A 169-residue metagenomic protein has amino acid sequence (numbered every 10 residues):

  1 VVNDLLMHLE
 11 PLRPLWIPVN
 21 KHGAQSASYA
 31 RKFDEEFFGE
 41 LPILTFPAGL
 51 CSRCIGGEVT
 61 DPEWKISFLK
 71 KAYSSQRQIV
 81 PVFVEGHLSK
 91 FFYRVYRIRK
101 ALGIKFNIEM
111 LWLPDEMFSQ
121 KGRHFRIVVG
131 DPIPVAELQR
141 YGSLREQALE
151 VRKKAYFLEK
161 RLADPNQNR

Functional and structural regions predicted by a protein language model:
V1-A24: Catalytic core of membrane glycerolipid acyltransferases/transacylases, capturing the structured, soluble-facing
V1-D4, Y29-E35: Short, charged beta->alpha transition segments
G23-A27, D61-P62: A conditional alpha-helix N-cap/helix-loop micro-motif detector
R31-R169: Non-catalytic C-terminal accessory region of glycerolipid acyltransferases and related lyso-lipid remodeling enzymes
